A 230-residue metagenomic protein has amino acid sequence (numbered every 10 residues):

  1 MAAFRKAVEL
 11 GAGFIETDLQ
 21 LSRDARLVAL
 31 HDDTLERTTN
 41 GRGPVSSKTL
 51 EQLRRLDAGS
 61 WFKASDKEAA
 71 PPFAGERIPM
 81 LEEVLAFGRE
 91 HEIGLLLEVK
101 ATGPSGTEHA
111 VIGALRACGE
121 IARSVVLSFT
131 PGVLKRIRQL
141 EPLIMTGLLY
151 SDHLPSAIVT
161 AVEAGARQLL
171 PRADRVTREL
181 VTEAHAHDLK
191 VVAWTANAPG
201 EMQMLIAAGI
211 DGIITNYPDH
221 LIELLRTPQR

Functional and structural regions predicted by a protein language model:
M1-R230: Phosphate-group recognition and catalysis centered on beta-loop-alpha active-site segments
